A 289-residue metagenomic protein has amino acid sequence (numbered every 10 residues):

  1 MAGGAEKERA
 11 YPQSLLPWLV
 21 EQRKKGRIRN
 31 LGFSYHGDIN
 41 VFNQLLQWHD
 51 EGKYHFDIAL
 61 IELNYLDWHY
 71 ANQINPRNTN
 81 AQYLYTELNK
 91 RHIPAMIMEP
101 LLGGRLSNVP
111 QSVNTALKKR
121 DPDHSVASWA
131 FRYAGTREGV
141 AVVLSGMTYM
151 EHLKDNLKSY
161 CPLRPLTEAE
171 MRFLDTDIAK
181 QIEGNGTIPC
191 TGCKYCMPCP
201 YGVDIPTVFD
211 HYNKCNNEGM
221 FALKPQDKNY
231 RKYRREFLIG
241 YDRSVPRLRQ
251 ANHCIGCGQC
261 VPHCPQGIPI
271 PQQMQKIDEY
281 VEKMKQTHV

Functional and structural regions predicted by a protein language model:
M1-D210, N217-R235, P262, Q272: Beta/alpha (TIM)-barrel catalytic core signal, keyed to glycine-rich beta->alpha loops juxtaposed to Asp/Glu that bind
S14, G52-K53, G202, R247-Q250 (+2 more regions): Glycine-centered secondary-structure boundary/capping sites
V208, D278, K283-T287: Radical SAM enzyme core and accessory elements
E218-C257, K283-V289: Short Fe-S-cluster ligation motifs
C257-C260, C264: Hydrophobic packing within well-folded, soluble alpha/beta domains
C264-Y280: Generic C-terminus detector
